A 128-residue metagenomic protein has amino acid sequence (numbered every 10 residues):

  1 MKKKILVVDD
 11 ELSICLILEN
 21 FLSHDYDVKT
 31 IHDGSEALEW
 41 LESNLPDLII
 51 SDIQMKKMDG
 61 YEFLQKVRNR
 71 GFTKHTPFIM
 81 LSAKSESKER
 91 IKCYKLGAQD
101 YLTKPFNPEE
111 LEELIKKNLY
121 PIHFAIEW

Functional and structural regions predicted by a protein language model:
L12-K29: Two-component/phosphorelay signaling modules centered on CheY-like receiver
H32-L48: Acidic, metal-coordinating helix/loop segments flanking the phosphotransfer/catalytic sites of two-component signaling
D52, S82: Active-site residues of response regulator receiver
M55: Receiver (REC) domain active-site loop signature in two-component systems and cognate sites in sensor histidine kinases
F106-I115: C-terminal output helix
K116-W128: The C-terminal output helix
